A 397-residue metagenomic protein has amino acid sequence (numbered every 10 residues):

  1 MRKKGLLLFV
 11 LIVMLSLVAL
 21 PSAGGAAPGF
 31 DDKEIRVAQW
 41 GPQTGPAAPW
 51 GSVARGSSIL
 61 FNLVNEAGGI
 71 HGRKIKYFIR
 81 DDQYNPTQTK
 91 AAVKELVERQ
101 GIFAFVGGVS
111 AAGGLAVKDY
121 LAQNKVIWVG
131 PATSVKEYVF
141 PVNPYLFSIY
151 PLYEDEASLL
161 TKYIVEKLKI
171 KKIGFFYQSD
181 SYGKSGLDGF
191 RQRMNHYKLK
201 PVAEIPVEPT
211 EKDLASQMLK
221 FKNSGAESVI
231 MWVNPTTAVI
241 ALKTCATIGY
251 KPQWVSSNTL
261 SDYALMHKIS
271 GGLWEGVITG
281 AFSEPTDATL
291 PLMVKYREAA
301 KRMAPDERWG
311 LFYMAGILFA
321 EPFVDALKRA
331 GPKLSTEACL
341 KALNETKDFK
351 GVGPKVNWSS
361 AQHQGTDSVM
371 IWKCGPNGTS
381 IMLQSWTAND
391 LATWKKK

Functional and structural regions predicted by a protein language model:
M1-R36, N389-K397: Short, low-complexity disordered leader/linker segments with a strong preference for bacterial N-terminal type II
G24-Q39, E66-K74, V165-K171, K333: Immediate post-signal peptide segment of exported/extracytoplasmic ligand-binding proteins
A27-D31, A38-S58, R80-T87, V109-S110 (+4 more regions): Extracytoplasmic "Venus flytrap"
E34, P49-G56, A67-F140, V207-K212 (+3 more regions): Beta-alpha junction/loop-to-helix N-cap segments that form part of ligand/metal-binding clefts
N62, K243, E321-R329: Short glycine/serine- and small hydrophobic-enriched flexible loop segments
T87, R99-I205, Q253-I278, P285: Extracytoplasmic ligand/sensor domains, especially the bilobed periplasmic-binding protein
L242-I317, C374, T387-W394: Extracellular/periplasmic periplasmic-binding protein-like sensory domains
R302-Y313, V324-M382: Segments of small-molecule ligand-sensing domains
